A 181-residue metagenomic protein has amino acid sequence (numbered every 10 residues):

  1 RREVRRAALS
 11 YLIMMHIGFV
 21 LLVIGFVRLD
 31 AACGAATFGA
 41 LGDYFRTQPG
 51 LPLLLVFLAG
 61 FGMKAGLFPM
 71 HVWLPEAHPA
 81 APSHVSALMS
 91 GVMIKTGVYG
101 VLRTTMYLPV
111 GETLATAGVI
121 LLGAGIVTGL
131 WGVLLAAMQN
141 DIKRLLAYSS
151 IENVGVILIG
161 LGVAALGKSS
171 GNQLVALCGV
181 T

Functional and structural regions predicted by a protein language model:
R1-T181: Hydrophobic transmembrane alpha-helices and their helix-loop junctions in integral membrane proteins
